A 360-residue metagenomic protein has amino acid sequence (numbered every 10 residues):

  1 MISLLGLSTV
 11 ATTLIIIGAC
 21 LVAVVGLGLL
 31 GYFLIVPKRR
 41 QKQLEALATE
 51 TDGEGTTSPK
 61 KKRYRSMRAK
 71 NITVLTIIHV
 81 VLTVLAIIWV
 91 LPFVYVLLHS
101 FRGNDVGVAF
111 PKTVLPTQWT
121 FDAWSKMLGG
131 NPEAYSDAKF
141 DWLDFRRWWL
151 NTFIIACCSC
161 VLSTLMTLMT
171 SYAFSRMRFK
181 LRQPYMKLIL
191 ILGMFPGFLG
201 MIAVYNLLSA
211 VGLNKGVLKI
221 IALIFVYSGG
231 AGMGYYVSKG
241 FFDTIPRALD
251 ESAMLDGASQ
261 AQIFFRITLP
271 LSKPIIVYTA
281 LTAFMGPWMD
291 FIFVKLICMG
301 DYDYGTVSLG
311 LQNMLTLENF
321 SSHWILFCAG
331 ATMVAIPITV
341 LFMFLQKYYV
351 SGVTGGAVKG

Functional and structural regions predicted by a protein language model:
M1-V81, K347-G360: Transmembrane alpha-helical segments of polytopic membrane transport and secretion proteins
L29-Q41, K70, L75-G360: A structural signal for multi-pass alpha-helical bundles of membrane permease subunits that mediate small-molecule
